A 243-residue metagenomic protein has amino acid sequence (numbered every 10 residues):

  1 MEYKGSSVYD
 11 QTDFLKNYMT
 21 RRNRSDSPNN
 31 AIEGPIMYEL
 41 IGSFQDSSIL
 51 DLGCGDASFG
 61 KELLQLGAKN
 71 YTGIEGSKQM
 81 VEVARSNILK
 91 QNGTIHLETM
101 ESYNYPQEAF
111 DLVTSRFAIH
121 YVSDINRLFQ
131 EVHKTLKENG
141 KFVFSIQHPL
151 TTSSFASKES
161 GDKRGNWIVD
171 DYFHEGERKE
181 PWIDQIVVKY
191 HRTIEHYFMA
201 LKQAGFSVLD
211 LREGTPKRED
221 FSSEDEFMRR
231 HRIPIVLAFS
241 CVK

Functional and structural regions predicted by a protein language model:
M1-F44, S58-E62, M80-V83, N87: Conserved class I S-adenosyl-L-methionine
L50-L52, D56-Y103: Class I SAM-dependent methyltransferase SAM/SAH-binding core
E101-V113: A short acidic, Gly/Pro-enriched loop at the edge of an enzyme's catalytic core that lines a small-molecule cofactor
D111-I125: A short SAM/SAH-binding and catalytic strip from SAM-dependent methyltransferases
N126-K141: A short glycine-rich, Lys/Arg-flanked "PGG" loop and its adjoining helix->strand segment in the class I
F142-G176: Conserved class I S-adenosyl-L-methionine
I146, L150-S154, W182-H196: Acceptor-substrate binding/catalytic loop of class I
E177, K189-R212: Short alpha-helix
